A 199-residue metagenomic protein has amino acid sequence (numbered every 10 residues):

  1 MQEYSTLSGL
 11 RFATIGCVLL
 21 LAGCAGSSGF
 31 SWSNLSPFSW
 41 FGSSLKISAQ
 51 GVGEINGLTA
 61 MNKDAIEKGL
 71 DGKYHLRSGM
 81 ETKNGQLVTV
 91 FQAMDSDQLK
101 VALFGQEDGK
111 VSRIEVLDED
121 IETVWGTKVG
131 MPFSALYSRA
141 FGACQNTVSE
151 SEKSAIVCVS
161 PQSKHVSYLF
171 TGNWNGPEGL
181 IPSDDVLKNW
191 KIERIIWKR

Functional and structural regions predicted by a protein language model:
Q2-A13: Bacterial N-terminal signal peptides that target proteins for export
F12-I15, S163, N189: Low-complexity, intrinsically disordered short peptide segments enriched in small/polar/basic residues
V18, I156-V157: Short secondary-structure subsegments characteristic of cysteine-rich extracellular domains
A25-E152, V159, G179-R199: Short helix/turn-capping signatures at newly exposed starts of structured segments
L99-G105, K164-G172: Broad, structure-driven detector of short, well-ordered beta-strand segments within folded domains
V157-K164: Short, structured protein-protein interaction patches enriched in aromatics and acidic/basic residues, typified by
S167-S183: Surface-exposed, gly/pro-biased binding rims or lids
